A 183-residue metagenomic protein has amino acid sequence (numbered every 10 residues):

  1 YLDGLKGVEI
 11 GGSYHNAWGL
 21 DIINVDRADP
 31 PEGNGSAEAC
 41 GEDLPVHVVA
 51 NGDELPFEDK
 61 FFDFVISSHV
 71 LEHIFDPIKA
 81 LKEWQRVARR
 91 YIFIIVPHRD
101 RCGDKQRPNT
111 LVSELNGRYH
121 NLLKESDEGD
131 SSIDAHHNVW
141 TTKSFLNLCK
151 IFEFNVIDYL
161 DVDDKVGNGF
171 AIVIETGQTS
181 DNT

Functional and structural regions predicted by a protein language model:
Y1, A17, L148-F152: A short, Lys/Arg-enriched amphipathic alpha-helix followed by its capping loop at the start of a domain
Y1, N182-T183: Long, low-complexity intrinsically disordered regions enriched in Ser/Thr, Asp/Glu, Pro/Gly
D3-D104, A171-Q178: Conserved SAM-binding loop
V49, I78-E83, V87, Y91-N182: S-adenosyl-L-methionine-dependent methyltransferase catalytic module, highlighting the catalytic core
